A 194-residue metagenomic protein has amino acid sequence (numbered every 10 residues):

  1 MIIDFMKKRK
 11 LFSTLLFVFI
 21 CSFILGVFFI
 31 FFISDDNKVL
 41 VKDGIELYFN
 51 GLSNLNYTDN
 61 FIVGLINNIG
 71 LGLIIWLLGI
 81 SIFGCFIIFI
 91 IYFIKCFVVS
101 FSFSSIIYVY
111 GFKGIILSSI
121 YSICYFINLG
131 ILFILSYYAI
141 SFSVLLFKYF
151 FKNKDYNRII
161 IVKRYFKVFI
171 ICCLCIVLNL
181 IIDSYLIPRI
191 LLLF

Functional and structural regions predicted by a protein language model:
M1-L11, I75, K154-I160: Cytosolic juxtamembrane amphipathic/interface segments immediately preceding and feeding into a transmembrane helix
D4-K38: N-terminal signal-anchor transmembrane alpha helix
V18-G26, L71, N128-I131, C175 (+2 more regions): Alpha-helical transmembrane segments of multipass membrane proteins
F32-F61: Helix-loop-helix hairpins and the membrane-proximal interhelical loops of multi-pass alpha-helical transport proteins
N50-I80: Interfacial helix-start motif at the membrane-water boundary
I88-Y110: Conserved mixed alpha/beta catalytic, RNA-binding, or beta-rich assembly cores of soluble enzyme, regulatory
S104-F133: Membrane-proximal helix-loop-helix units in multi-pass membrane proteins
L132-F194: Terminal transmembrane helical module of multi-pass membrane proteins
